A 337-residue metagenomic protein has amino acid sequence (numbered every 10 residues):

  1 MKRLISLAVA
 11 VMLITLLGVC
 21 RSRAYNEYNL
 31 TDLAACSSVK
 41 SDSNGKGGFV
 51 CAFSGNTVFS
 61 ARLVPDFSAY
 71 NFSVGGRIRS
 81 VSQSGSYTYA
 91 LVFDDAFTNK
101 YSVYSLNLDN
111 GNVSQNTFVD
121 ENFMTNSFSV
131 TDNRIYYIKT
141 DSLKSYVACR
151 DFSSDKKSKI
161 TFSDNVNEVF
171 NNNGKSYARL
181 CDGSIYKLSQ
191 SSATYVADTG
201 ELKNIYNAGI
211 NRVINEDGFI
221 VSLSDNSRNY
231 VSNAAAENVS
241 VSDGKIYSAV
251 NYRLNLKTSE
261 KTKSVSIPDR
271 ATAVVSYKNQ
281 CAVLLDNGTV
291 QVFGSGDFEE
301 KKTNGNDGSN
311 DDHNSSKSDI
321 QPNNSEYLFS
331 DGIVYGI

Functional and structural regions predicted by a protein language model:
I14-R21: C-terminal segment of classical bacterial N-terminal signal peptides
S22-F72, V292-G296, K301, N324-F329 (+1 more regions): An edge-strand/N-cap motif at the start of beta-rich repeat modules
N26-T31, F67-S73, N112-V119, K156-T161 (+4 more regions): A short beta-strand motif characteristic of beta-propeller blades
A35-G45, G76-Q83, N122-V130, D164-N173 (+4 more regions): Repeated scaffold domains used in trafficking and secretory/extracellular systems, primarily beta-propellers
T57-S60, F97-Y104, L143-C149, G183-K187 (+3 more regions): Structural motif
V64-P65, N107-G111, D151-S154, S189-S191 (+3 more regions): Short loop/turn segments that connect beta-strands within beta-propeller blades
K302-S318: Ser/Thr/Gly/Pro-rich low-complexity, disordered linker/stalk segments of secreted and cell-surface proteins
